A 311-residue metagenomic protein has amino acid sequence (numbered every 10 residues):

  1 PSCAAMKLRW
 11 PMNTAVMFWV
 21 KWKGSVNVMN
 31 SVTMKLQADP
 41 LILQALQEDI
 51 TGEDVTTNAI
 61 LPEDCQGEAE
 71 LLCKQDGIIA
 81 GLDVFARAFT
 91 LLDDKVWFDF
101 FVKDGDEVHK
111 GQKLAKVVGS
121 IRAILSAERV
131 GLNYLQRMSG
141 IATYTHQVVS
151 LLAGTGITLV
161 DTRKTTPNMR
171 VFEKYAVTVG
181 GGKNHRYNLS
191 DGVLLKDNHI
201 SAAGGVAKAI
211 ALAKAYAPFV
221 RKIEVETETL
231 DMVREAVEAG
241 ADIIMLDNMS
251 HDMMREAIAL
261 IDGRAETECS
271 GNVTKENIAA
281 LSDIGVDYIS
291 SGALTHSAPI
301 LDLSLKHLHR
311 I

Functional and structural regions predicted by a protein language model:
S2-C3, W19, G111: Acidic, proline/serine/threonine- and glycine-rich low-complexity intrinsically disordered segments
A4, W10-A15, N27: Intrinsic low-complexity, disordered N-terminal segments enriched in polar/charged/small residues
W10, W19-W22: Tryptophan (W) side chains
M29-A239, I243, D252-L260, E266-C269 (+3 more regions): Acidic/glycine-rich phosphate/pyrophosphate-binding loops and surrounding catalytic core that coordinate Mg2+
L246: Active-site core of metal-dependent hydrolases
G263-E266, L308-R310: Short acidic, glycine/proline-enriched helix-loop-strand junctions
A293-I311: Short, charged, intrinsically disordered terminal tails
